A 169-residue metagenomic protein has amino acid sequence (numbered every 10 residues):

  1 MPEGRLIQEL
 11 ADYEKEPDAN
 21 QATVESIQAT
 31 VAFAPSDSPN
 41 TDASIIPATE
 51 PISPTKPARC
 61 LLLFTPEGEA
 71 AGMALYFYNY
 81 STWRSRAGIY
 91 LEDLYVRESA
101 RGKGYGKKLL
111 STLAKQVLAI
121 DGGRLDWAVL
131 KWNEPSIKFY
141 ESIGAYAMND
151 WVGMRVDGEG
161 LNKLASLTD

Functional and structural regions predicted by a protein language model:
G4-P47: Conserved GNAT-fold acetyl-CoA-binding loop/helix
D37-A74, R97: Conserved beta-hairpin
A74-W83: A conserved beta-strand-loop-helix scaffold within acyl/acetyltransferase catalytic domains
Y76, Y140-E141: Conserved active-site tyrosine of GNAT-family acetyltransferases
R86-E98: Conserved acetyl-CoA binding element of GNAT-fold acetyltransferases
A100, G104-T112: Conserved acetyl-CoA pyrophosphate-binding loop and the N-cap/start of the following alpha-helix in GNAT-like
A114, G122, E141-D150: Conserved acetyl-CoA-binding loop of GNAT-fold acetyltransferases
L118-L130, W151: Conserved GNAT acetyl-CoA-binding A-motif
